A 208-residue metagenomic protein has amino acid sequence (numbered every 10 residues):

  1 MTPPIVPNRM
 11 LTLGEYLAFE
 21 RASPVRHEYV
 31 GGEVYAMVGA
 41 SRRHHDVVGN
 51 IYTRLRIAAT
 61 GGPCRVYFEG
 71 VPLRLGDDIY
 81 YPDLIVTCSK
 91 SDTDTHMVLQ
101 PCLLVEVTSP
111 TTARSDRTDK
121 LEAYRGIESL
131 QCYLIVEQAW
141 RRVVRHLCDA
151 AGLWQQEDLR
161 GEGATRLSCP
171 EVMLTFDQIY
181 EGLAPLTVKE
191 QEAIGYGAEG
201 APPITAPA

Functional and structural regions predicted by a protein language model:
M1-A208: Gly/Pro/Ser/Thr-rich low-complexity, intrinsically disordered segments predominantly at protein N-termini
